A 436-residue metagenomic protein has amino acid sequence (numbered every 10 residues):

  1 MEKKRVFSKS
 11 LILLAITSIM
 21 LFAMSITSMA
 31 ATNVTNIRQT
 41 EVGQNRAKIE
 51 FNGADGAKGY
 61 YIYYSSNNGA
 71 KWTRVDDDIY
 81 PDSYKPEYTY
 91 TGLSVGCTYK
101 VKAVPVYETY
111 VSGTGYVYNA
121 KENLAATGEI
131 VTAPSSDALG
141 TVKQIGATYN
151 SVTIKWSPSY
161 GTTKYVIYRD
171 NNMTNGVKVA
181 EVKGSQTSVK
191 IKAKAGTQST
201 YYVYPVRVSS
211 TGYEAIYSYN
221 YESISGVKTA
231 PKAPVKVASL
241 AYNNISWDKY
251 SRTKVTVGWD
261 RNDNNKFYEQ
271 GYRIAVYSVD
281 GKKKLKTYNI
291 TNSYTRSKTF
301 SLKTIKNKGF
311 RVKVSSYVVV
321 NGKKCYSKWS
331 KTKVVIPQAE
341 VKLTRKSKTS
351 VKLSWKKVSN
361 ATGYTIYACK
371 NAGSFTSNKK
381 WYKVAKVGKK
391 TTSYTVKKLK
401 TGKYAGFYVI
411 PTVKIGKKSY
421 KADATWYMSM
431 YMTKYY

Functional and structural regions predicted by a protein language model:
M1-T32, Y64, W259, V276 (+8 more regions): Gram-positive cell-envelope targeting signals
M29-G56, V95, G115-Y160, E214-K266 (+2 more regions): Pro/Thr/Ser/Gly-rich low-complexity, intrinsically disordered linker/stalk tracts
N36, R46, A57-Y61, T98 (+8 more regions): Exposed beta-strand and adjacent loop surfaces of beta-rich binding modules that mediate intermolecular recognition
V42, A54, L93, S159 (+6 more regions): Hydrophobic loop/turn residues within beta-sheet-rich immunoglobulin-like superfamily modules
G53-S66, S157-N172, D260-L285, K356-W381: Solvent-exposed loop/turn segments flanking beta-strands in beta-repeat/beta-sandwich domains
N68-D78, M173-E181, G281-I290, Y326 (+2 more regions): Surface-exposed loop/edge segments in extracytoplasmic proteins
Y84-Y88, S185-V189, Y294-F300, K390-T395: Short S/T/G- and acidic-enriched coil/turn segments that sit immediately N-terminal to beta-strands in beta-sandwich
Y90-Y110, I191-Y213, L302-G322, V396-K417: Beta-strand-rich modules
